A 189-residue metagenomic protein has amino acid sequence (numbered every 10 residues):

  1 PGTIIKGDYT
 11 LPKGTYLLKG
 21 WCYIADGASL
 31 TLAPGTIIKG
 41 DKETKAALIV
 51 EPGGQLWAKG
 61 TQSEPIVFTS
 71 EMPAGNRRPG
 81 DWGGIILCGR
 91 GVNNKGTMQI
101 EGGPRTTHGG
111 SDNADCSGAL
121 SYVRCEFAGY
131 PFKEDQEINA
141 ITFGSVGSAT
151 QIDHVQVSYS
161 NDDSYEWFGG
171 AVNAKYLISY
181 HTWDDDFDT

Functional and structural regions predicted by a protein language model:
P1-T189: Beta-strand/loop edge motif enriched in small/polar residues
